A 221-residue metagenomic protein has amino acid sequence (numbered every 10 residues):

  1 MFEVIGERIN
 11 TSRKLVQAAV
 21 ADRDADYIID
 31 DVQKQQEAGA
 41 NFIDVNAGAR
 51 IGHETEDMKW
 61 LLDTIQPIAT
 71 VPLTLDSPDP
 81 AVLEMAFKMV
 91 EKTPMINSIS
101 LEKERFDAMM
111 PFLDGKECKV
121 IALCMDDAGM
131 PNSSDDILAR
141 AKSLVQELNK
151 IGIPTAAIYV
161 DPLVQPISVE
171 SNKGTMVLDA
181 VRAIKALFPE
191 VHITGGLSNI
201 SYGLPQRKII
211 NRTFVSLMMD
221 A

Functional and structural regions predicted by a protein language model:
M1-D24, E117-P131, N199-I200: N-terminal small/glycine-rich loop or linker at the start of catalytic domains across soluble metabolic enzymes
F2-V4, N41-D44, T70-T74, T93-I96 (+3 more regions): Structural preference for beta-strand elements that scaffold enzyme active sites
I9-T11, A47-I51, D79-A81, S100-E102 (+3 more regions): Active-site-proximal loop/turn and secondary-structure-junction residues that shape catalytic pockets, frequently
A19-I29, S98-A108, S134-Q146: Glycine-rich anion/phosphate-binding loops
Q36-V71, V164-G174: Glycine-rich, proline-tolerant flexible connector loops at the mouths of alpha/beta enzymes
D44-R50, V71-D79, T93-E104, C124 (+1 more regions): Catalytic beta/alpha-barrel core
A108, G115-A221: Catalytic alpha/beta core domains of metabolic enzymes, predominantly
